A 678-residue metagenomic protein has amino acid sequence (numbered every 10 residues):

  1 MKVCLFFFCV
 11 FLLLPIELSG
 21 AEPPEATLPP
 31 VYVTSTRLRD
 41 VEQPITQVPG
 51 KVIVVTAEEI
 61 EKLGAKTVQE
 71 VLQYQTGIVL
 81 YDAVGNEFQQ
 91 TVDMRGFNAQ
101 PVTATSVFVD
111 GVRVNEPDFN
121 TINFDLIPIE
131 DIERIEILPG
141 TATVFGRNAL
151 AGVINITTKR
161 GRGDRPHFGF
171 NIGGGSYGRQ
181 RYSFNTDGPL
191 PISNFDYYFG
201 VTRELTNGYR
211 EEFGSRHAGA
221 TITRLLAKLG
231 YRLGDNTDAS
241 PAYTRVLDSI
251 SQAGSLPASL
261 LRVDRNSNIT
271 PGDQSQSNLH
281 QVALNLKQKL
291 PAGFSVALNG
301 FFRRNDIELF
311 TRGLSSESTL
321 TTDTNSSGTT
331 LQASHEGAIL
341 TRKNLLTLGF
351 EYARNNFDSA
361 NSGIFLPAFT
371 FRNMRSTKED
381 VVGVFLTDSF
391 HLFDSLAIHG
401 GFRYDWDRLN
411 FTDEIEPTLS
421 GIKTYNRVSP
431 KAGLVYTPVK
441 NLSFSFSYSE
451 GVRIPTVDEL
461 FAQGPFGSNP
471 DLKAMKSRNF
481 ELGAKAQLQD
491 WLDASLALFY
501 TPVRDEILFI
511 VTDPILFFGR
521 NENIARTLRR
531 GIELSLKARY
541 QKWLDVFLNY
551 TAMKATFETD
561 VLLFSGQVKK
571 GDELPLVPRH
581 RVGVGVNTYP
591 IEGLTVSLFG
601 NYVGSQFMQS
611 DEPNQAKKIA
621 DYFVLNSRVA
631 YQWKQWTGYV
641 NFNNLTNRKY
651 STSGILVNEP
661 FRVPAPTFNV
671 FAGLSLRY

Functional and structural regions predicted by a protein language model:
P44, Q69-V112, E116, E133: Extracytoplasmic beta-strand/coil segments of soluble accessory domains associated with Gram-negative outer-membrane
V114, L126-G169: A beta-strand signature from Gram-negative outer-membrane beta-barrel systems, especially the internal plug domain
N155, G163-R165, N171-G173, N185-Q274 (+1 more regions): Periplasmic-side early beta-strands and strand-to-turn transitions of outer-membrane beta-barrels
R232-V246, Q276-E414, G421, V435 (+4 more regions): Face-selective signature of the C-terminal outer-membrane beta-barrel domain
L247-V263, R354-I364, W406-D413, I422 (+7 more regions): Surface-exposed extracellular loop regions of Gram-negative outer-membrane beta-barrel proteins, predominantly
T322, S326-E336, T377-V384, N469-K473 (+4 more regions): Outer membrane beta-barrel strand-and-loop segments of large Gram-negative receptors, especially TonB-dependent
H335, L340, D394, I398 (+4 more regions): Gram-negative outer-membrane beta-barrel transporters
R504, V546, Y602-D611, A630-Y678: C-terminal beta-signal and adjacent terminal beta-strands/loops of Gram-negative outer-membrane beta-barrel proteins
